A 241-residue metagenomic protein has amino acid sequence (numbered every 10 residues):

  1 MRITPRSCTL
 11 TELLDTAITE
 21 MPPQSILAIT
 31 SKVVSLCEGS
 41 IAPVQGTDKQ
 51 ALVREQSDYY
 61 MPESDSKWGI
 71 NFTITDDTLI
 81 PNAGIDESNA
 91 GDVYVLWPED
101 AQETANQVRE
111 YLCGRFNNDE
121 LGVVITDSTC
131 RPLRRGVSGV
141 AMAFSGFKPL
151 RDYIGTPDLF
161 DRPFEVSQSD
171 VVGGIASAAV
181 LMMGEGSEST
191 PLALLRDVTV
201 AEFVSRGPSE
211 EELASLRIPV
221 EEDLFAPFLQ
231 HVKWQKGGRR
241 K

Functional and structural regions predicted by a protein language model:
M1-L27: N-terminal glycine-/serine-/threonine-rich phosphate-binding loop
R2-P5, A90-D100, L159-Q168: Flexible, glycine/proline-enriched loop segments at strand-loop-helix junctions that form or flank small-ligand binding
T11, D15, N106-R109, V172-V180: Predominant activation on well-ordered alpha-helical scaffold segments within soluble catalytic domains
I18-P23, V34, C113, C130 (+1 more regions): Disulfide-rich extracellular domains of secreted proteins
E20-M21, L96-W97, T104, R115 (+2 more regions): Cysteine-centric segments in proteins
I29-K32: Short, conserved active-site loops that position catalytic residues or coordinate cofactors/metal ions across diverse
L36, I41-S88, E120-K241: A structural signal for small-residue-enriched, beta-sheet-centric alpha/beta enzyme cores and oligomeric scaffold folds
N82-F116: An acidic, phosphate/nucleotide-engaging active-site surface
